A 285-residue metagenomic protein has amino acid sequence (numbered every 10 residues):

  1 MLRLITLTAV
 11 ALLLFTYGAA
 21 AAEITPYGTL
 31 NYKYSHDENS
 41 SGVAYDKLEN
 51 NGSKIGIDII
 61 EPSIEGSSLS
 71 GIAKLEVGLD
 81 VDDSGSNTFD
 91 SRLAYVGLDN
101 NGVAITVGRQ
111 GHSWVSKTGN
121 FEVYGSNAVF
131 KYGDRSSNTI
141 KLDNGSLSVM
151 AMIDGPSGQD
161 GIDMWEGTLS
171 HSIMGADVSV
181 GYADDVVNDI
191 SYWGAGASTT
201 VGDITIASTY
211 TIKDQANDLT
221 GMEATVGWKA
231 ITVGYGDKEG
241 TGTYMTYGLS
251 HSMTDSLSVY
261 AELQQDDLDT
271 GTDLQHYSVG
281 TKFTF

Functional and structural regions predicted by a protein language model:
M1-F285: Outer-membrane beta-barrel proteins
